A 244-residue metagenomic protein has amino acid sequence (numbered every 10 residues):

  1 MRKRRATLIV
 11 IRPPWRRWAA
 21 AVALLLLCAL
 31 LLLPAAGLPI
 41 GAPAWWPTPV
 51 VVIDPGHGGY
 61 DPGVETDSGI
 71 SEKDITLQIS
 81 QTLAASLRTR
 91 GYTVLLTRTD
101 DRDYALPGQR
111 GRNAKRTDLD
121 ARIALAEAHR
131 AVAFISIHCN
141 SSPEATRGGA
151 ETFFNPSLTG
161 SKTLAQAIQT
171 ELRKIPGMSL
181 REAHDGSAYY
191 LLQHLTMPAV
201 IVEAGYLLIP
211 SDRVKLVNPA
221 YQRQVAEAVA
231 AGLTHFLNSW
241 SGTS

Functional and structural regions predicted by a protein language model:
M1-S244: Catalytic-site microenvironment of enzymes that process N-acetyl-hexosamine-containing cell-wall polysaccharides
